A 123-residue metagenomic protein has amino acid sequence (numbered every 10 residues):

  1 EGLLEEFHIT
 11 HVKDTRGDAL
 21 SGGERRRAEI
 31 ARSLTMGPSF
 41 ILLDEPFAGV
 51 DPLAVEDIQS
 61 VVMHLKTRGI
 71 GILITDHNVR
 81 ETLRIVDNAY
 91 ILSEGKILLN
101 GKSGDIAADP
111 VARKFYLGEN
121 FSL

Functional and structural regions predicted by a protein language model:
E1-V12, Q59-M63, V111: Conserved ABC ATPase "signature" region
R16-L20, E24: Conserved ABC ATPase signature
I30: Hydrophobic anchor residue at the start of the ABC signature
G37: Conserved catalytic motifs of ABC-family nucleotide-binding domains
I41-E45: Catalytic Walker B motif of ABC-type/P-loop ATPase nucleotide-binding domains
N88, N100: Short, glycine/charged-rich "phosphate-handling" switch motifs in NTP-dependent and phosphotransfer domains
